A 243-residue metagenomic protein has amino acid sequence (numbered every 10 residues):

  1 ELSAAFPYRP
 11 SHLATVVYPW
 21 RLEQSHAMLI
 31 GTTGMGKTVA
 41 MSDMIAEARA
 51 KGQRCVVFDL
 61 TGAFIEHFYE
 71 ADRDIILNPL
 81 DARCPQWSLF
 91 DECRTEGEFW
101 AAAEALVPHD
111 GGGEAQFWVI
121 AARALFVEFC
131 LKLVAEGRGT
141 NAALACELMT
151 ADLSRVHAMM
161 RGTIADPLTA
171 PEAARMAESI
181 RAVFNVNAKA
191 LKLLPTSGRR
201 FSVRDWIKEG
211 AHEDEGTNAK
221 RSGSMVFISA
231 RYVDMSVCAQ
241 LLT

Functional and structural regions predicted by a protein language model:
E1-V16: N-terminal pre-Walker A segment at the start of P-loop NTPase domains
P10, R21-E23, I30-M35, V39-T243: P-loop NTPase motor domains
